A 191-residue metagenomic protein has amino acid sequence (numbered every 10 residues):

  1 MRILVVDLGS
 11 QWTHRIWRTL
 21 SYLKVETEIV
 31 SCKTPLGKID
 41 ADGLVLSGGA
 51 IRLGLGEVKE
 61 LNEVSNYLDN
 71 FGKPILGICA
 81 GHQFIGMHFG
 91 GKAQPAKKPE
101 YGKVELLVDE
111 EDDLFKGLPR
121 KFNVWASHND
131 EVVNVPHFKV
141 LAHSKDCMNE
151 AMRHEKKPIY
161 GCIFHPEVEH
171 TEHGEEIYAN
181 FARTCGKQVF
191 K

Functional and structural regions predicted by a protein language model:
R2-I3, S10-G77, F89: Flexible gly/pro-rich beta->alpha loop and the following alpha-helix that scaffold active-site loops
V5, L53-G56, K98, H170: Pocket-edge positions in alpha/beta enzyme catalytic cores
V5-T19, G117-D130: Charged, low-complexity, helix/coiled-coil-prone segments
L8, L46-A50, N129, F164-P166: Glycine-rich His-Gly loop
I16, F181-T184: Generic structural signal for bulky hydrophobic/aromatic residues embedded in well-ordered secondary structure
N62-I78, Q83-E172, E176, R183-T184: Pocket-forming structural segment of enzyme catalytic cores
R183-K191: Generic C-terminal helix-cap and adjacent flexible tail
